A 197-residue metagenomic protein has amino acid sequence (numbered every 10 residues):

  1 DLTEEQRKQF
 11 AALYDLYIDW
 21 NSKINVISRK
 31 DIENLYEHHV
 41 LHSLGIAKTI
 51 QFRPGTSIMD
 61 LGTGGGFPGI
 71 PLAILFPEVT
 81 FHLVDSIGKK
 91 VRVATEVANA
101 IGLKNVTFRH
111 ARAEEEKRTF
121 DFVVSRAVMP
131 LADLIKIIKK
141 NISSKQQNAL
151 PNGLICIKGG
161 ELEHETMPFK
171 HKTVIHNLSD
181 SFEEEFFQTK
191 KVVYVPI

Functional and structural regions predicted by a protein language model:
D1-M59, K89-V106: Class I SAM-dependent transferase core
M59-L61, F122, I155: Conserved beta-strand elements of the Class I
G65-E78: Conserved SAM-binding loop of SAM-dependent methyltransferases across substrates and taxa, primarily the Class I
T80-D85: Conserved SAM-binding motif I beta-strand of class I
R109-E115: Conserved SAM/SAH-binding loop
F122-N141: A short SAM/SAH-binding and catalytic strip from SAM-dependent methyltransferases
Q147-E161: Conserved beta-strand signature within the Rossmann-like core of class I S-adenosyl-L-methionine
G160-I197: Active-site capping/gating segments
